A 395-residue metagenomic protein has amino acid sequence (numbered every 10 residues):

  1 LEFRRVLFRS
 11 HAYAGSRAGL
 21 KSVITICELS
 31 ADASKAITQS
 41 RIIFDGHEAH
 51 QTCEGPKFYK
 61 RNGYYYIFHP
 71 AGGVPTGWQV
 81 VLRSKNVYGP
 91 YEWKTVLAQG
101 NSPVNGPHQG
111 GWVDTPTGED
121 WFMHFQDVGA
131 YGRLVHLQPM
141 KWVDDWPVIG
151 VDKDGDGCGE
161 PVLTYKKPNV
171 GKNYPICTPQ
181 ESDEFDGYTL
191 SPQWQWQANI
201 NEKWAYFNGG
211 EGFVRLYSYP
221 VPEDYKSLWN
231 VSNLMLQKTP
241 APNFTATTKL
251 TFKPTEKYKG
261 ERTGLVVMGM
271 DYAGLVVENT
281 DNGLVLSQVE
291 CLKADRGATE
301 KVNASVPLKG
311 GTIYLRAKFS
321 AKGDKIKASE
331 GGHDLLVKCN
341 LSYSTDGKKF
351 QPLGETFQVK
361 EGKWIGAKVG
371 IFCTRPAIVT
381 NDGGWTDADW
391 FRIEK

Functional and structural regions predicted by a protein language model:
L1-K395: Carbohydrate-active catalytic/glycan-binding domains of CAZyme proteins, especially the secreted or lumenal ectodomains
